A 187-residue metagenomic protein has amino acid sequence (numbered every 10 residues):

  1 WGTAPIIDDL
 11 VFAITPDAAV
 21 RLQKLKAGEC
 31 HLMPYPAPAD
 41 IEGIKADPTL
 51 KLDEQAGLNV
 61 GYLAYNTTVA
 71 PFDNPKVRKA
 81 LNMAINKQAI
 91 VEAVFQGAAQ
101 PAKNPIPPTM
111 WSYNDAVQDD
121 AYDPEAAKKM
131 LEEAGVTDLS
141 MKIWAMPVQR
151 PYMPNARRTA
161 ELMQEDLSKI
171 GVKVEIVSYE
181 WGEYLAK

Functional and structural regions predicted by a protein language model:
W1, A46, D73-I170: Append "and occasionally in soluble cytosolic enzymes with long acidic Gly/Pro-rich linkers
W1-G2, R21, H31-L32, P71: Short beta-strands and strand-coil junctions in structured, solvent-facing domains, enriched
W1-V20, A39-V60: Aromatic-rich, solvent-exposed beta-strand/loop patch
P5-I7, D47, Q55-K76, I85 (+1 more regions): Short, solvent-exposed loop/turn segments at the edges of secondary structure
V11-Q23, Y35-A39, V148, I176-A186: Short helix-initiation/N-cap motifs at beta->coil->alpha
R21-L22, C30, D40-I41, V77 (+4 more regions): Short, hydrophobic alpha-helical packing/hinge segments within bilobed ligand-binding/sensory domains
A27: Substrate/cofactor-recognition hotspot
L32, K51, I143, Q164-K187: Periplasmic binding protein-like
